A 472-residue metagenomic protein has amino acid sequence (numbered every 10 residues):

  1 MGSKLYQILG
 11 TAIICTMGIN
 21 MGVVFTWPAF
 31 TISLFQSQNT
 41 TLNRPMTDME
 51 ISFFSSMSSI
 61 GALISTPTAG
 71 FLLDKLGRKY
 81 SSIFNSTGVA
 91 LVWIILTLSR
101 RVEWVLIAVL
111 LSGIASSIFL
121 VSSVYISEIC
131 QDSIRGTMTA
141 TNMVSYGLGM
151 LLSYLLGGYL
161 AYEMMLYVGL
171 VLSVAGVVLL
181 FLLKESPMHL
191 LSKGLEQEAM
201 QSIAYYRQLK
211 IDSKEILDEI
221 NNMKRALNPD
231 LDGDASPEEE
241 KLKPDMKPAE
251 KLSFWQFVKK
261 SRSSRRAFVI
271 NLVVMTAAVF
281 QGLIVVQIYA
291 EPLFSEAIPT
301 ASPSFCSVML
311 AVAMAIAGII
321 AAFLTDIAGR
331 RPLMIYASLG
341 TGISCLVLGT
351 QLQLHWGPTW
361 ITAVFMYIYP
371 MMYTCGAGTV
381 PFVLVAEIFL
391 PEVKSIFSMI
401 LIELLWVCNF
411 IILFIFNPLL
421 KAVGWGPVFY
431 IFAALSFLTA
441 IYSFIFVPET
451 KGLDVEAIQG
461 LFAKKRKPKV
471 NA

Functional and structural regions predicted by a protein language model:
M1-A204, D232-A472: Alpha-helical transmembrane bundle of multi-pass membrane proteins
K193-E196, S213, L217: Generic detection of long, well-ordered alpha-helical segments
I203-Y206, M223: AAA+ P-loop ATPase catalytic core
Y206-I216, D232: Short intracellular "coupling" helices and adjacent cytoplasmic loop segments at the cytosolic face of multi-pass
K210, L227-D230, K465: Short, flexible helical or helix-coil boundary motifs
K214-P229: TPR/TPR-like alpha-solenoid helical repeat scaffolds
